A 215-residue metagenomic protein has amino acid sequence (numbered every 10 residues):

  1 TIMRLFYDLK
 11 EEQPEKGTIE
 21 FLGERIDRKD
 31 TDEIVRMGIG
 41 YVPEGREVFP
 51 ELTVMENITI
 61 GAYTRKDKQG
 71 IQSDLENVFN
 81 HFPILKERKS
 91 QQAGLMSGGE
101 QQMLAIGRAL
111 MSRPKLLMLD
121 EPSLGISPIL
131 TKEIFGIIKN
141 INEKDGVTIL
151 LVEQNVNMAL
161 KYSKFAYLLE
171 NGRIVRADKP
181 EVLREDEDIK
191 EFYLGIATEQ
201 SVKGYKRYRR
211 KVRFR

Functional and structural regions predicted by a protein language model:
T1-R215: Glycine-rich phosphate-binding loops of nucleotide-dependent enzymes
